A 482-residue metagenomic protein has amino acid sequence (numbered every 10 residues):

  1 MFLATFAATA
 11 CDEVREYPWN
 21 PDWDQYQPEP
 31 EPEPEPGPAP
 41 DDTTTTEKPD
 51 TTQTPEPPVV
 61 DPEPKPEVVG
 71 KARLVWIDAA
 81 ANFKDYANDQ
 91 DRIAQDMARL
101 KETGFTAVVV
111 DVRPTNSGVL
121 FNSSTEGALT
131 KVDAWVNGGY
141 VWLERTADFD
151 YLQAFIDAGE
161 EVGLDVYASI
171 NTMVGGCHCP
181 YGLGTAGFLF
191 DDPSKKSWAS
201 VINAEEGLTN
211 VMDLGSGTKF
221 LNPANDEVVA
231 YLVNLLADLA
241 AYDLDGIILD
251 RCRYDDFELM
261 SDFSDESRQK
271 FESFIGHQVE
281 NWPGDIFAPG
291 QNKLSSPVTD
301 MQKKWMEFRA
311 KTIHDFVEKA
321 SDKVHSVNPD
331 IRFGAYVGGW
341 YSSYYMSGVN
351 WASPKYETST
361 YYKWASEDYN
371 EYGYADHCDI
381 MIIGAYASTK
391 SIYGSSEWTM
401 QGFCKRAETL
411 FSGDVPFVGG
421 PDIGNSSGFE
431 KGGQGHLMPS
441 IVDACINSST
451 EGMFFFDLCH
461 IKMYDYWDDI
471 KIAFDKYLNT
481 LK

Functional and structural regions predicted by a protein language model:
F6-P66: Bacterial Sec-dependent N-terminal signal peptides
V68-A87, Y167-Y242, V298-Q302: Active-site-adjacent "subsite" loops/lids of carbohydrate-active enzymes
F83-K101, D226-D238, P354-Y374, M400 (+1 more regions): Short, acidic/polar
D85-T103, V132-V162, A230-Y231, T312-E318 (+1 more regions): Aromatic- and glycine-enriched glycan-recognition loops and surfaces that form the carbohydrate-binding subsites
D91-G118, Y242-G246, N370-I383, C445-M453: Catalytic domains of carbohydrate-active enzymes, especially glycoside hydrolases
F105-A147: Aromatic-lined carbohydrate-binding/catalytic grooves of carbohydrate-active enzymes
V201-H377, G384-Y386: Polysaccharide-binding and catalytic clefts of secreted carbohydrate-active enzymes
S366-K482: Substrate-binding cleft of secreted/luminal carbohydrate-active enzymes
